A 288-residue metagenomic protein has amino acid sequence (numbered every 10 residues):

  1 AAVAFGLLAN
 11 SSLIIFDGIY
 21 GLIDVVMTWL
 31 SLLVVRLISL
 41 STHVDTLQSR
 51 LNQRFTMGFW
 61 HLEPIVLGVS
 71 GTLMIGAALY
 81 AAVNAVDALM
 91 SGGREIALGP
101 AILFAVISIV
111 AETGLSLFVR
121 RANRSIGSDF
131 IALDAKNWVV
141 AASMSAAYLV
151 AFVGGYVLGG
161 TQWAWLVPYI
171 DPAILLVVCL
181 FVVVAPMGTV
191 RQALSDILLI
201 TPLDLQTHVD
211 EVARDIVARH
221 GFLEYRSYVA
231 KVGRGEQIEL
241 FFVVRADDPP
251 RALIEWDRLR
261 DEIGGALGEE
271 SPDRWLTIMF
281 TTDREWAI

Functional and structural regions predicted by a protein language model:
A1, S49, Q53-L62, F181-I288: Peripheral (non-transmembrane) domains and long loops of multi-pass membrane proteins
A1-L203: Alpha-helical transmembrane cores and adjacent cytosolic helix/loop segments of polytopic membrane transporters
